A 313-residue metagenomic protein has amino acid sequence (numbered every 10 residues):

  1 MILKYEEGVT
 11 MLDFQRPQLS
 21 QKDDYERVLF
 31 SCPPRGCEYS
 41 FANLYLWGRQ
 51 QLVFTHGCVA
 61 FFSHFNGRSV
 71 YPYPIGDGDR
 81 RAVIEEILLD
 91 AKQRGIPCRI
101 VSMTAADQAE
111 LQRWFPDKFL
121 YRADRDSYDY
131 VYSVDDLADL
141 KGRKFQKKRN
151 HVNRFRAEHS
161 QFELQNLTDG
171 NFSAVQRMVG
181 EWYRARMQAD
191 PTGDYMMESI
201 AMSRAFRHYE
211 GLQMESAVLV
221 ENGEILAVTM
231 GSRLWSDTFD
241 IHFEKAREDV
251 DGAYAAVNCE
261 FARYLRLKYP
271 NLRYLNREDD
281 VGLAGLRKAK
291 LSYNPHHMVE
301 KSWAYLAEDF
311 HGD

Functional and structural regions predicted by a protein language model:
I2-E85, D190-R204: N-terminal charged segments
C37-A106, V220-V250: Conserved donor-binding loop and adjoining core beta-sheet/short helix segment in diverse acyl/aminoacyl transferases
P97-W114, R125-D129: Short, glycine/charge-rich beta-strand/loop segments that flank catalytic centers and engage negatively charged groups
R99-I100, Q165, R273-R277: Short catalytic-loop micro-motif centered on adjacent basic/acidic residues
Q108-Y121, N150, V281-M298: Conserved active-site alpha-helix within GNAT-family acetyltransferase domains
D117-G193: Acyltransferase donor/substrate-recognition loop-hinge adjacent to the catalytic core
G170, A174-E224: Short, conserved active-site entrance elements at the starts or edges of catalytic domains
M214-A307: Aromatic (often tryptophan-rich) hydrophobic motifs at membrane interfaces
